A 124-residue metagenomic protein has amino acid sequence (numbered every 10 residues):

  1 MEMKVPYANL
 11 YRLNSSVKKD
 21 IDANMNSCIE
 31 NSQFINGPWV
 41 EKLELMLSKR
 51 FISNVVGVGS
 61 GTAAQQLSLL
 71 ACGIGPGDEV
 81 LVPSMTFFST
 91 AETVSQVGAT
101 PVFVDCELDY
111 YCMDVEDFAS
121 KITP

Functional and structural regions predicted by a protein language model:
M1-A71, G75, V97: Conserved PLP-binding active-site segment in aminotransferase class I/II-type PLP enzymes
L70, I74-P124: PLP-dependent aminotransferase-like
